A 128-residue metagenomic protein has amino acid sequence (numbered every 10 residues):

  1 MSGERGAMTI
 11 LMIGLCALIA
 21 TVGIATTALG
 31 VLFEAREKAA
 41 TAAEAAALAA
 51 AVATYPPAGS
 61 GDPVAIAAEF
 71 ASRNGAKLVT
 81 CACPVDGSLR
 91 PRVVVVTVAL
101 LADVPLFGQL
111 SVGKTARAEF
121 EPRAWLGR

Functional and structural regions predicted by a protein language model:
M1-V64: Alpha-helical assembly-interface signal, strongest on the long, hydrophobic N-terminal helix that forms
S2-R5, T9, N74-G75, L106 (+1 more regions): Hydrophobic/basic alpha-helical segments enriched in Actinobacteria
I24-A28, R90-V112: Short, structured secondary-structure boundary patches
L48-A102: Short amphipathic secondary-structure patches
D103-R128: Low-complexity, S/T/G/P-rich flexible repeat/linker segments used as non-globular hinges and stalks within
